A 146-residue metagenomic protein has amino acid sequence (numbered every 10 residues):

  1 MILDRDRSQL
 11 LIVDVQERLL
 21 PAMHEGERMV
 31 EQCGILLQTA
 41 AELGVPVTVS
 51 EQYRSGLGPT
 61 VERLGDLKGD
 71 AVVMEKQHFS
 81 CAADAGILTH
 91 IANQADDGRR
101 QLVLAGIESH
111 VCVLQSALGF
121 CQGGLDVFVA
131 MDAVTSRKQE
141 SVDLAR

Functional and structural regions predicted by a protein language model:
S8-V15: N-terminal nucleotide-binding beta1-loop-alpha1 segment
E17-P21: Short acidic, Gly/Ser-rich segments with clustered Asp/Glu that frequently serve as metal-coordination loops in enzyme
A22-G26, Q139-S141: Short, solvent-exposed loop/turn segments at secondary-structure boundaries
M23-H24, V30-C112: Active-site alpha/beta core segments
T39-L43, L118-D126: Alpha-helix C-terminal capping segments
E62-R63, H90, K138-R146: Active-site-proximal loop->helix
G106, D126-Q139: A short glycine-rich beta-strand->turn/loop micro-motif centered on a GG-aromatic cluster
S109-S116, S141: Short glycine/serine/threonine-rich phosphate/pyrophosphate-binding segments that cradle anionic phosphate groups
